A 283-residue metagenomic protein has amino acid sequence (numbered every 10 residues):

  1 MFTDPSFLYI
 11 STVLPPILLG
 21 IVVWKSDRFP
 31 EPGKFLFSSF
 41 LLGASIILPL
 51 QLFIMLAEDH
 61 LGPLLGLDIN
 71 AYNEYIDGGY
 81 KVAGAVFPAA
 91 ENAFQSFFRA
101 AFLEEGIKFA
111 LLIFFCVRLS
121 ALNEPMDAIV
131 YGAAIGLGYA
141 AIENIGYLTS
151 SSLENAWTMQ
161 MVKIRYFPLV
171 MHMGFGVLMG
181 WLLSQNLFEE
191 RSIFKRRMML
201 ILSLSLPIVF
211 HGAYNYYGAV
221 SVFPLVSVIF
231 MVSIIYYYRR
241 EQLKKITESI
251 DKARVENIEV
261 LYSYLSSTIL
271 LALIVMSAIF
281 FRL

Functional and structural regions predicted by a protein language model:
M1-L283: Hydrophobic alpha-helical segments at protein termini of multi-pass membrane proteins
